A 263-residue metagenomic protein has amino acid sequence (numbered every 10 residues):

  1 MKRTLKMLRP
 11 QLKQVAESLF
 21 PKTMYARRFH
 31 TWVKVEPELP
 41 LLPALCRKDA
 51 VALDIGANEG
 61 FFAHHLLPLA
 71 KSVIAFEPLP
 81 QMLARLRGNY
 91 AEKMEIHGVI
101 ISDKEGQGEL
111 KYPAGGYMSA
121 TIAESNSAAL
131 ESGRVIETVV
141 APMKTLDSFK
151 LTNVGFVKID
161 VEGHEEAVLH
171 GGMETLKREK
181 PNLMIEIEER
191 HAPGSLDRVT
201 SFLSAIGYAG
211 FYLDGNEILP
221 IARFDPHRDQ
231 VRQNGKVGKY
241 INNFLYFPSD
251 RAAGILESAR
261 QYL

Functional and structural regions predicted by a protein language model:
M1-L263: Phosphate/nucleotide-binding beta-alpha loop and adjacent structural elements of enzyme active sites
